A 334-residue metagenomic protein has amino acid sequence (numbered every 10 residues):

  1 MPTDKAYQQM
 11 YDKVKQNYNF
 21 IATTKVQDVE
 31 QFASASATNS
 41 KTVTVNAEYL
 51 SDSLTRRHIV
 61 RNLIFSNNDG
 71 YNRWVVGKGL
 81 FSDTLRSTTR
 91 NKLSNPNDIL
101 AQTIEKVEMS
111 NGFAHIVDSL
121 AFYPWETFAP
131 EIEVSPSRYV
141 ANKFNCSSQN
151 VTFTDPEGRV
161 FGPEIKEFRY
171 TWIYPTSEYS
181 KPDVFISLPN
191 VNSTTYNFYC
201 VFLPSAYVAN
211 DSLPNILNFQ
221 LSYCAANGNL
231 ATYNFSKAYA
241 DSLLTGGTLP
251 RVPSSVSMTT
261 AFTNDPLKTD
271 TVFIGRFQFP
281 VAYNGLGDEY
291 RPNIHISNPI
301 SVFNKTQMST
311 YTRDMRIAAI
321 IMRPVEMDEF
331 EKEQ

Functional and structural regions predicted by a protein language model:
M1-M10, K106-Y123, R316: FKBP-type peptidyl-prolyl cis-trans isomerase
Q8-I104, L203, G285-E289: Aromatic/histidine-rich interaction motifs
V14-Q16, G112, A129-I132: Surface-exposed beta-strand edges and their flanking turn/coil or helix-capping segments
I59-N95, D118-Q334: Extracytoplasmic
